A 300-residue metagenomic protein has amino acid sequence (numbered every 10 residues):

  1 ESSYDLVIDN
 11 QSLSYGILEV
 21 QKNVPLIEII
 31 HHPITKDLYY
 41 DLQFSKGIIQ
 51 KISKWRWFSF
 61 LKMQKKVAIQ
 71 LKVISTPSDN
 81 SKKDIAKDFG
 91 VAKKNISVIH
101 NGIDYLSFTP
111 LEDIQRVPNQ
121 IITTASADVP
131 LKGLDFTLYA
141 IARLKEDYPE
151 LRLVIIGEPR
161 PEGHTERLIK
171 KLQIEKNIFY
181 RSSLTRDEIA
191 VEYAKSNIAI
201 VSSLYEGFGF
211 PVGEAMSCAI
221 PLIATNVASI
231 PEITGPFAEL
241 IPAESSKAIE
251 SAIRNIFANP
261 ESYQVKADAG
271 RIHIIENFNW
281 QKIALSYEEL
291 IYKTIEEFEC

Functional and structural regions predicted by a protein language model:
K51-I74: Membrane-proximal helix-turn-helix segments that form the acceptor-binding/catalytic region of lipid-linked
N80, G102: Carbohydrate-associated surface elements
I114-K132, L138-I141: Conserved donor-binding/catalytic core segment of Leloir-type glycosyltransferases
T165-D187: Nucleotide-activated donor-binding/catalytic signature segment of Leloir-type glycosyltransferases, i.e., the conserved
S183-L184, V191-S196: Short alpha-helical donor nucleotide-sugar binding micro-motif in glycosyltransferases
L204: Aromatic "clamp/platform" in nucleotide-sugar-dependent glycosyltransferases that forms part of the donor/acceptor
P221-A224: Short hydrophobic beta-strand element within catalytic cores of glycosyltransferases and related nucleotide-activated
E239-S246, N255-E261: Conserved acidic donor-binding segment of nucleotide-sugar-dependent glycosyltransferases
